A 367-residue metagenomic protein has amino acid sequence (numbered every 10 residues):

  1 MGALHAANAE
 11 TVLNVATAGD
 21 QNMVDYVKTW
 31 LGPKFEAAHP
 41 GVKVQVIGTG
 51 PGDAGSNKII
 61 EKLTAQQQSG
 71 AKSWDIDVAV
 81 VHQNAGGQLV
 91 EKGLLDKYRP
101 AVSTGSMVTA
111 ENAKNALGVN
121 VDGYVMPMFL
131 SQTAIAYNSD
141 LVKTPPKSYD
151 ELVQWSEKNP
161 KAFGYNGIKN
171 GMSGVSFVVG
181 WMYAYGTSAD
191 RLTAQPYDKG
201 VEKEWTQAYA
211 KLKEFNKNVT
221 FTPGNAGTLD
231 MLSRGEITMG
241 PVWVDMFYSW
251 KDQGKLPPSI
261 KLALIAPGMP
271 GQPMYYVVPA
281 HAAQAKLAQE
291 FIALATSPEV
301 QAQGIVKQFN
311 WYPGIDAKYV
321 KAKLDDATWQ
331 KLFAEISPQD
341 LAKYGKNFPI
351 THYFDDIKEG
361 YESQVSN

Functional and structural regions predicted by a protein language model:
E10-Q83: Early extracytoplasmic/lumenal segment of secretory-pathway proteins
Q68-V78, D96-I135: A structural signal for short loop-to-beta-strand junctions that line the ligand-binding cleft of periplasmic/secreted
V90-P100, V119-D122, W250-L264: Ligand-binding "clamshell"
S131, Y209-K213, V244, L256-V277: Periplasmic-binding protein-like
E151-G171, W181-Y185: Short loop->beta-strand "edge-of-pocket" segments that line small-molecule binding or catalytic clefts across diverse
Y183-P258: Ligand-binding pocket segment of bilobal, Venus flytrap-like solute-binding proteins
M269-P270, M274-A342: Mature extracytoplasmic/periplasmic domains
A334-N367: Conserved C-terminal helix/tail region of periplasmic/extracytoplasmic solute-binding proteins
